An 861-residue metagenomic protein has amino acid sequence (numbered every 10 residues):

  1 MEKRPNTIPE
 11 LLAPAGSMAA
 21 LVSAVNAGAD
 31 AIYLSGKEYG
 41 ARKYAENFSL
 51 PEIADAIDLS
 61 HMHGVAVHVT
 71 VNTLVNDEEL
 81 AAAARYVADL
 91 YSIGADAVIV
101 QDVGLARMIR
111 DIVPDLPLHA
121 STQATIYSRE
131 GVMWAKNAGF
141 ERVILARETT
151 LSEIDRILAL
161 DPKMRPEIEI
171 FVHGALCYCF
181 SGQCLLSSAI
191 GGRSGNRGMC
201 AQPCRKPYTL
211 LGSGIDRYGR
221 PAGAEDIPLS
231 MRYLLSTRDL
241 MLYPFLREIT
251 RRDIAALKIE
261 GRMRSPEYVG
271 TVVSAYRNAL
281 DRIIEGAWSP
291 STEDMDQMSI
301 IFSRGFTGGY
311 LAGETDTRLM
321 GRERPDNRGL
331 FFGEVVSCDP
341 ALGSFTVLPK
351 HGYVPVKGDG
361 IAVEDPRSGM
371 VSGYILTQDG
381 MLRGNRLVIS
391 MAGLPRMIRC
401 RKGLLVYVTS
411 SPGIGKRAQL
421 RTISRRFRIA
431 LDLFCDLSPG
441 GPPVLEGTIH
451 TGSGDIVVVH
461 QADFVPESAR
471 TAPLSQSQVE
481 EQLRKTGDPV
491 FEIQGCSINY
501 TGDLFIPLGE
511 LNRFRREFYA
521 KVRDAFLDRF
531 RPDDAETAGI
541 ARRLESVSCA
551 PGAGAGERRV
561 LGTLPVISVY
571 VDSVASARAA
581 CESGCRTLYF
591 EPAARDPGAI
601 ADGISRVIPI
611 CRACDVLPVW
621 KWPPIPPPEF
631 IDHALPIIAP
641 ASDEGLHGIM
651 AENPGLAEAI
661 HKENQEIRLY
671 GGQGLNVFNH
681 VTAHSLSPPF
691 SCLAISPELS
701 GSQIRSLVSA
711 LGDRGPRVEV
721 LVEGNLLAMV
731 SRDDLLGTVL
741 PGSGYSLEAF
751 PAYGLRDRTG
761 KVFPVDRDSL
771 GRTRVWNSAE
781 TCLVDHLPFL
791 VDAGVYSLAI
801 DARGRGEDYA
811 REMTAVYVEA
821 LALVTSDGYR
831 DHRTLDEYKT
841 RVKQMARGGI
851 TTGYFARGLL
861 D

Functional and structural regions predicted by a protein language model:
E2-I126, E130, I144, T149-A256 (+3 more regions): Active-site pocket-lining/capping segments in soluble small-molecule metabolic enzymes
E141: Long, basic N-terminal domains or extensions that often function in RNA/ssDNA interaction or organelle/cellular
